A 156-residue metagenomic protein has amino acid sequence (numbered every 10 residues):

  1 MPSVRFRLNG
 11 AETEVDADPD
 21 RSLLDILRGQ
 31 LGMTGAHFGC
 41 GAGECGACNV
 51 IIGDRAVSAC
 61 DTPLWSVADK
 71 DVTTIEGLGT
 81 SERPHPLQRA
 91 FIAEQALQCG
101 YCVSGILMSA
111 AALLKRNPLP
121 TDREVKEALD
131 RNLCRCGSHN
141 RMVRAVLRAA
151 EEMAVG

Functional and structural regions predicted by a protein language model:
M1-G156: Signature of N-terminal electron-transfer/Fe-S-associated modules in redox systems
